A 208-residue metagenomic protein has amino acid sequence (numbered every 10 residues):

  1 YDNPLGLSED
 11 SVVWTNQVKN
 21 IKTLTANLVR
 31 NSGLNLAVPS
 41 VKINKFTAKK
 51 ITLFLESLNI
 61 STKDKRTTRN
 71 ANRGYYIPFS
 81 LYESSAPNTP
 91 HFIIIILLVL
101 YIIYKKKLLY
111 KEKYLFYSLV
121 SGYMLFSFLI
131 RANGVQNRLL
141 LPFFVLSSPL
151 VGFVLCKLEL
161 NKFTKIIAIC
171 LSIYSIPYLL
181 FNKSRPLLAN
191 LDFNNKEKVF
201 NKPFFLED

Functional and structural regions predicted by a protein language model:
Y1-E56: Aromatic-rich transmembrane-lumenal/periplasmic boundary elements in polytopic membrane proteins
N3-S8, S118-L119, F126-A132: Catalytic cores of nucleotide-enabled group-transfer and carboxylate-activating enzymes in metabolic and assembly-line
K42-F116: Membrane-interface anchor segments at the N-terminal boundary of transmembrane helices in multi-pass membrane enzymes
S80-P90, Y110, Y114, F126-F143 (+1 more regions): Membrane-interface catalytic loops of GT-C/OST-like multi-pass glycosylation enzymes that act
I93-L100, Y117-L125, F143-L146, I166-I176: Lipid-exposed faces of alpha-helical membrane segments in multi-pass integral membrane proteins
F116, V120, L155-N194: Signature aromatic-anchored transmembrane alpha helix within multi-pass, membrane-resident enzymes that catalyze glycan
G122-L125, N133-E159: Hydrophobic/aromatic-rich transmembrane helices and adjacent perimembrane loops
Y174-I176, N194-D208: Extracytoplasmic
